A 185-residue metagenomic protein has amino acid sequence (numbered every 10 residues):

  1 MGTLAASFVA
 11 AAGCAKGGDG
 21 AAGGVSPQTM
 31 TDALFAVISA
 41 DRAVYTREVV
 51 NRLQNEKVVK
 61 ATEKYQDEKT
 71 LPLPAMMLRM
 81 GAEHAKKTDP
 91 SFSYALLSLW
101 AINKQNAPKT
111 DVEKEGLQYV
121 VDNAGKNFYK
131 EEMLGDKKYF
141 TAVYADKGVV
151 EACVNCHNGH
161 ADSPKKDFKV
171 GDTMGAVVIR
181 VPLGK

Functional and structural regions predicted by a protein language model:
M1, N51-N55, C153: Membrane-targeting and insertion segments and their boundary/processing signals
G2-A10: Bacterial N-terminal signal peptides
F8, K147-V150: Processing junctions and N-termini across compartments
C14-G148, D162-K185: Extracytoplasmic c-type cytochrome modules immediately beyond a signal peptide or single-pass transmembrane anchor
V149-A161: The canonical Cys-X-X-Cys-His
